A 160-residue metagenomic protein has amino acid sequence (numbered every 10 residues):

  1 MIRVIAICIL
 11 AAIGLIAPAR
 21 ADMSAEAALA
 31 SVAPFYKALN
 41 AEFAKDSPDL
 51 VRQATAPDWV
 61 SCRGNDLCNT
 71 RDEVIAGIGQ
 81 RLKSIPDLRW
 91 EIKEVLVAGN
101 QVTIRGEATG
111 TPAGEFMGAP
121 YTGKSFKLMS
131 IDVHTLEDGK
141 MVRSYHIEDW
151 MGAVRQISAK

Functional and structural regions predicted by a protein language model:
M1-V4: Positively charged n-region of N-terminal signal peptides that target proteins for export
A6-L15: Bacterial N-terminal signal peptides
A17-P57, A159-K160: Short, low-complexity N-terminal intrinsically disordered segments enriched in polar/charged residues
E26, A30, P48-G99: A solvent-exposed, acidic/Ser-Thr-rich amphipathic alpha-helical stretch
V95-T103, T135-M141: A short, structured loop/turn motif at beta-sheet edges
N100-P112: A short hydrophobic beta-strand element
G110-E137: Exposed beta-sheet edge and beta->alpha loop/turn motif
V142-K160: Low-complexity, intrinsically disordered terminal/linker segments enriched in charged and Gly/Pro repeats
